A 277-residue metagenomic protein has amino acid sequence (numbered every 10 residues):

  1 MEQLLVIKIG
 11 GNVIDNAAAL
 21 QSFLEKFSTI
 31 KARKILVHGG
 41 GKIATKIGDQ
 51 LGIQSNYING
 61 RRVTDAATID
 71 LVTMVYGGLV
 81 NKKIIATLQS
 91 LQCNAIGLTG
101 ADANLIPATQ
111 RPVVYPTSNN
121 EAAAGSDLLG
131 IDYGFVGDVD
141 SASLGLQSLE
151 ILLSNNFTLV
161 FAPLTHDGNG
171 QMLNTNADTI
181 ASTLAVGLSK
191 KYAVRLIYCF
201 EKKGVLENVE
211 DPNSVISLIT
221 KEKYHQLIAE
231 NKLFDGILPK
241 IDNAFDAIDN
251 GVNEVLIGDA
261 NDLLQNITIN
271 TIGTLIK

Functional and structural regions predicted by a protein language model:
M1-K277: C-terminal catalytic "cap/lid" subdomain
